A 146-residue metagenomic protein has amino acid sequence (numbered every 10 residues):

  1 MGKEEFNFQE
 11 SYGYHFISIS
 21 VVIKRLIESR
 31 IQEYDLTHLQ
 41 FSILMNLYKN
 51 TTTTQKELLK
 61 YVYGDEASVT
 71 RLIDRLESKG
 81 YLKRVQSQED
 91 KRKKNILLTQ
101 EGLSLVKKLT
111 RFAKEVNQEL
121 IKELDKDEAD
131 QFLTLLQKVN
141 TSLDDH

Functional and structural regions predicted by a protein language model:
M1-E5, K126-H146: C-terminal regulatory/oligomerization modules of transcriptional regulators
M1-Y34: N-terminal leader segment of winged-helix/HTH proteins
H15, L26, S42-M45, S104 (+1 more regions): Pre-recognition alpha-helix immediately N-terminal to the DNA-recognition helix within helix-turn-helix or winged-helix
I17, M45, K60, K107 (+2 more regions): A cross-family signal for key residues in well-ordered alpha-helices that form functional helical elements
S20, V106, N140-L143: A structural signal for well-ordered alpha-helices, especially hydrophobic packing surfaces of coiled-coils
V21, R25-S68: N-terminal helix-turn-helix DNA-binding core of bacterial DNA-binding proteins
K24, D74-T134: Charged, amphipathic alpha-helical coiled-coil/dimerization segments
